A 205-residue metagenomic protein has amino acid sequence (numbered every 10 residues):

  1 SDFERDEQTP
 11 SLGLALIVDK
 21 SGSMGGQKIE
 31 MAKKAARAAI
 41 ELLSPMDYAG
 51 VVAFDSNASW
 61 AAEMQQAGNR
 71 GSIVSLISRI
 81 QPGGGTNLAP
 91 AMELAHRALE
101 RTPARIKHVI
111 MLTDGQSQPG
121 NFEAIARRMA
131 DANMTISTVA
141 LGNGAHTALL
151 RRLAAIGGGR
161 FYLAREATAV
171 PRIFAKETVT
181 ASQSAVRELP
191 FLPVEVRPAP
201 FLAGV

Functional and structural regions predicted by a protein language model:
S1-E188: Exposed acidic/Ser/Thr-rich ligand/metal-binding surfaces
L192-V205: Catalytic beta-strand/loop cores that center a nucleophilic Ser/Cys/Thr and support acyl-enzyme chemistry
